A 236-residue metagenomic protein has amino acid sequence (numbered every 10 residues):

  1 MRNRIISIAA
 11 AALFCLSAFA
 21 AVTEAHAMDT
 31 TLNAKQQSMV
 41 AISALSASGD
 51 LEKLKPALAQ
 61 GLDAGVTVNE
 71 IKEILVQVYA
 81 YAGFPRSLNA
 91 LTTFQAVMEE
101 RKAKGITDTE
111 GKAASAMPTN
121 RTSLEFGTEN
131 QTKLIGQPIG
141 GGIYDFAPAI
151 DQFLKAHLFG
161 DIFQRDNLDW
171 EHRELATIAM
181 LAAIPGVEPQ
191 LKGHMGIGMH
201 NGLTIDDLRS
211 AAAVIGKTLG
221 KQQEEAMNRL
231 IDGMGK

Functional and structural regions predicted by a protein language model:
M1-A12: Bacterial N-terminal signal peptides that target proteins for export
C15, A21-K35, A47-A64, V68-E70 (+6 more regions): Acidic, glycine/proline-rich low-complexity segments that act as flexible tails and inter-domain linkers
P185, P189-Q190: Intrinsically disordered, low-complexity segments enriched in Gly and acidic/Ser/Thr residues that form flexible
G193-M195: Solvent-exposed, glycine/polar-rich loop segments of beta-barrel outer-membrane systems
